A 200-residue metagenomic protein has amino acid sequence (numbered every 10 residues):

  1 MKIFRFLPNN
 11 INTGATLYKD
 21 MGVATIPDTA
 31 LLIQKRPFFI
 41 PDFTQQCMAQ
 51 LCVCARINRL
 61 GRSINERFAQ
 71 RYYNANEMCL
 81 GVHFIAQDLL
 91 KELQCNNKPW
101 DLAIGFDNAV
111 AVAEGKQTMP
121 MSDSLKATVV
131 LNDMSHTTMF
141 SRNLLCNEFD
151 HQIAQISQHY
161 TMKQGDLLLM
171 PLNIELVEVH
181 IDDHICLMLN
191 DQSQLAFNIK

Functional and structural regions predicted by a protein language model:
M1-H159, Q164-L167, E175-K200: Catalytic-core "active-site belt" of small-molecule-metabolizing enzymes, emphasizing His/Asp/Glu-rich regions
L172: Switch II (G3) loop of P-loop NTPases
